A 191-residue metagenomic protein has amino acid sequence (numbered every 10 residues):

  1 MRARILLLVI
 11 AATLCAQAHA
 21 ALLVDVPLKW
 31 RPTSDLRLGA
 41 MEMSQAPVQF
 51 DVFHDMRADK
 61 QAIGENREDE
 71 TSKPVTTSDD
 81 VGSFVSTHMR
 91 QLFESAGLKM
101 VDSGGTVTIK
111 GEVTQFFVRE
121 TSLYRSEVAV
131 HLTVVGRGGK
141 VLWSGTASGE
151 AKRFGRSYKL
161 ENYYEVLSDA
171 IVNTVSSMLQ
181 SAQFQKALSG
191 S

Functional and structural regions predicted by a protein language model:
M1-L7: Bacterial N-terminal signal peptides that target proteins for export
T13-A18: N-terminal signal peptide c-region/cleavage motif recognized by signal peptidases
H19-S83, Q183-S191: A structural "domain/chain start" motif
A21-L36, A96-W143, A151-S157, E161: Surface-exposed short loop/turn segments
V52-A58, E112-F116, S148-E150: Generic short beta-strand segments
I63-D79, G138-Q180, F184-A187: Short secondary-structure boundary motifs at beta->alpha junctions and helix caps
R67-V101, G111: Mid-chain, structured segments of secreted extracytoplasmic proteins
V85, M89-G97, F117-E120, G138 (+3 more regions): Sec/Tat-exported extracytoplasmic proteins
